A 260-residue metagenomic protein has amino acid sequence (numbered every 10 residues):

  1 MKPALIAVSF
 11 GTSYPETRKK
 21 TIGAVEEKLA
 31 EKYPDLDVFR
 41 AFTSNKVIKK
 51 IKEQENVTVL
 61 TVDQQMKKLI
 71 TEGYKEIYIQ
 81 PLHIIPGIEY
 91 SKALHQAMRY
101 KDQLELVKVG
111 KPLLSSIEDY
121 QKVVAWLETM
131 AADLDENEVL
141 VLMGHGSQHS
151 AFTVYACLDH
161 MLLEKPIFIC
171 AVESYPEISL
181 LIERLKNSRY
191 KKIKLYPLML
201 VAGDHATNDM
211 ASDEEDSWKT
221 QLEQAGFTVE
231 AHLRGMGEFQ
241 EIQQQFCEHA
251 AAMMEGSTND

Functional and structural regions predicted by a protein language model:
M1-D260: Active-site-proximal alpha-helix that buttresses catalytic centers in soluble enzyme cores
